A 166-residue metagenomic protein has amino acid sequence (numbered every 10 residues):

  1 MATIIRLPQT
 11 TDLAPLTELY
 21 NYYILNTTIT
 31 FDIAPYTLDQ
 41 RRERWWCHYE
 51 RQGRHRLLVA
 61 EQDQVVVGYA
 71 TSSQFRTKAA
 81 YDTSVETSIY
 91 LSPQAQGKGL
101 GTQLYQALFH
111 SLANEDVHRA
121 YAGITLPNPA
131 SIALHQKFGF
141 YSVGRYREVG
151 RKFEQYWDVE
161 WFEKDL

Functional and structural regions predicted by a protein language model:
I4-L16: A short beta-loop-alpha structural element at the N-terminal edge of CoA-dependent acyl/N-acetyltransferase catalytic
T17, N21-W46: Conserved GNAT-fold acetyl-CoA-binding loop/helix
Y36-Q94, Y105-Q106, D165-L166: Acetyl-CoA-dependent GNAT
H55, W157-W161: Short hydrophobic/aromatic beta-strand or adjacent loop that forms the aromatic wall/cage of a ligand/substrate-binding
Q74, A79, Y121-I124, Q136 (+1 more regions): Conserved catalytic-core motifs of GNAT/GCN5-like acyltransferases
Q96, A122-I132: Conserved beta-strand-loop-alpha-helix junction that forms the acyl-donor binding cleft
G97-H110, A133-K137: Conserved acetyl-CoA-binding loop-helix of GNAT-fold acetyltransferases
L112-I124: Conserved GNAT acetyl-CoA-binding A-motif
